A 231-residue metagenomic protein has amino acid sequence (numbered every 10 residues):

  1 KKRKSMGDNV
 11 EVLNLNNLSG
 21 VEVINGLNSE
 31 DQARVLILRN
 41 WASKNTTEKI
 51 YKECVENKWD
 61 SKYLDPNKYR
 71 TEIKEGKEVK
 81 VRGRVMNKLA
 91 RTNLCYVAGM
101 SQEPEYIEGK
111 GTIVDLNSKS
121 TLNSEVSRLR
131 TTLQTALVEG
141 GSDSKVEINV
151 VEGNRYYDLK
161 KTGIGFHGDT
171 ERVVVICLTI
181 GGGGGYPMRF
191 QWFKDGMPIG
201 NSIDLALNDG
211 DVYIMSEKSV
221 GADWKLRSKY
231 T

Functional and structural regions predicted by a protein language model:
K1-T231: Non-heme Fe(II) oxygenase metal-center motifs and adjacent flexible, charged/small-residue loops
